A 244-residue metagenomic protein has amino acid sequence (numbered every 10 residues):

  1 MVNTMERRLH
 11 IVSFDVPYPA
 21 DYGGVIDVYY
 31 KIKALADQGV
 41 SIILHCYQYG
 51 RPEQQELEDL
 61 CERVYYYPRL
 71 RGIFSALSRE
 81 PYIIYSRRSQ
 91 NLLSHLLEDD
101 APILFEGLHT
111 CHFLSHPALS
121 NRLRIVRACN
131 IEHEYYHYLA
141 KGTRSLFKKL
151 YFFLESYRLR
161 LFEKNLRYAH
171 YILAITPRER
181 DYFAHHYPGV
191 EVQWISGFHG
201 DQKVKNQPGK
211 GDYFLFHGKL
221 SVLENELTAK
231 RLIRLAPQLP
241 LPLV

Functional and structural regions predicted by a protein language model:
M1-R63, E98-D100, A236: N-terminal subdomain of nucleotide-sugar transferases
D27, W194-V244: Conserved catalytic-core segment of nucleotide-activated headgroup transferases in glycan assembly
V64-L92, R144-F152: A short, charged, and often flexible helix/loop element on the N-terminal side of the glycosyltransferase catalytic
L93-S94, E132, R144-I172: Membrane-proximal helix-turn-helix segments that form the acceptor-binding/catalytic region of lipid-linked
S94-H112, L123-I125: Short N-terminal targeting/anchoring amphipathic segment
P102-I103, L119-A140: Active-site proximal beta-strand in glycosyltransferases
I103-L104, F152, Y168-T176, P242: A short beta-strand/loop micro-motif in the catalytic core of glycosyltransferases that engages the nucleotide-sugar
A118-N121, K164-H199: Helix-loop-beta element that forms the nucleotide-linked donor phosphate-binding surface in glycosyltransferases
